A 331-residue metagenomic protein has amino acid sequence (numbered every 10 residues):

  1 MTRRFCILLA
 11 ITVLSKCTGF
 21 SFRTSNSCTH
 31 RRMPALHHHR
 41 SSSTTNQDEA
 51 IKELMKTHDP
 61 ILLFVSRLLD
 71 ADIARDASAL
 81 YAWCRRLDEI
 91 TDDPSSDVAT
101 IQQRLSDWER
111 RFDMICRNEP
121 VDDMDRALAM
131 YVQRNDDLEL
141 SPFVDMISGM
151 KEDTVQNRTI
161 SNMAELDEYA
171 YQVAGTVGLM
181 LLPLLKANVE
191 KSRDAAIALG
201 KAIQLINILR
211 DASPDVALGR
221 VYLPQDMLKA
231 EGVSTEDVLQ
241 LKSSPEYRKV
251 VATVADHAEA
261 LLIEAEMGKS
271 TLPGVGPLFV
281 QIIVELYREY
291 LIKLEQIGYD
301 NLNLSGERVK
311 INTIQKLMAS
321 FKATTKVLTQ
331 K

Functional and structural regions predicted by a protein language model:
M1-F5, L36-H39, V275: Absolute N-terminal positional cue centered near the fourth residue
M1-T29: N-terminal chloroplast transit peptides
T18-R31, R308, Q315, T324: Intrinsically disordered, low-complexity serine/threonine-rich segments
G19-F22, M33-T44: N-terminal mitochondrial targeting presequences
N26, M33-A35, E168: A composition/secondary-structure signal for short, hydrophobic, low-basic-content segments with alpha-helix propensity
S43-A202, L209, S213-K331: Catalytic cores of Mg2+-dependent Asp-rich isoprenoid enzymes
